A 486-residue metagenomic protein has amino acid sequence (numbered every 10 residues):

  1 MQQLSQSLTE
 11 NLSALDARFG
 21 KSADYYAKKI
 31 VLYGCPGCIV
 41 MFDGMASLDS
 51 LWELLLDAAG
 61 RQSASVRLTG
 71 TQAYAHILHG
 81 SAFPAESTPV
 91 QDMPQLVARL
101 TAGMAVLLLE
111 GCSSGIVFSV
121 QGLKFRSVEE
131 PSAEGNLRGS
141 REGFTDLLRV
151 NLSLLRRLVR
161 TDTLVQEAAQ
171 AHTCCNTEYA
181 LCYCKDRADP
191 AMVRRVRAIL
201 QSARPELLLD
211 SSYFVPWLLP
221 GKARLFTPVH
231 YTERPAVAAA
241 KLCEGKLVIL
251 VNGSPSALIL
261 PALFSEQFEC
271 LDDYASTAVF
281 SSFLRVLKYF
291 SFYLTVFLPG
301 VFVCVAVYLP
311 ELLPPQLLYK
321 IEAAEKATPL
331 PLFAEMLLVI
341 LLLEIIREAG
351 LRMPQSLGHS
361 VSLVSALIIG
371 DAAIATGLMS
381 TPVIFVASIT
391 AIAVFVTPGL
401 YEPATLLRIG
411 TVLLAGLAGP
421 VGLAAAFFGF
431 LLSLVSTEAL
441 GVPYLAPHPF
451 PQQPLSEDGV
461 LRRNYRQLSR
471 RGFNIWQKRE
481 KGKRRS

Functional and structural regions predicted by a protein language model:
M1-F297, E311, P315, V435-S486: Membrane-embedded alpha-helical signal segments
V215, V301-A306: C-terminal TM-helix exit segments that contain a strictly Trp-centered aromatic cap at the helix terminus
V301, P314-S486: Generic detector of multi-pass transmembrane helix bundles and their immediately adjacent loops in polytopic membrane
